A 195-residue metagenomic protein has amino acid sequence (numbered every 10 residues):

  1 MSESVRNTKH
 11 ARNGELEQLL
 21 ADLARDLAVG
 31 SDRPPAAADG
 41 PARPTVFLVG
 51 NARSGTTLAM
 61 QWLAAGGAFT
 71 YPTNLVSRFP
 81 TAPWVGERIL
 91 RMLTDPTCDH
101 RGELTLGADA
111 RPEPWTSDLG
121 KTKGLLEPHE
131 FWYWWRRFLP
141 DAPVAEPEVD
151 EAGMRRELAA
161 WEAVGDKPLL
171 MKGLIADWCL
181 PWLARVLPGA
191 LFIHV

Functional and structural regions predicted by a protein language model:
M1-T45: Extreme N-terminal, non-catalytic leader segments that precede Walker-type/kinase nucleotide-binding cores
V46, T70, L191-I193: Hydrophobic/aromatic beta-strand patches that form the interior of the parallel beta-sheet core in alpha/beta enzyme
V49-G50, K172: The Walker A (P-loop) glycine that initiates the GxxxxGKT/S ATP-binding motif of P-loop NTPases
R53-S54: ATP-binding Walker
T57-T70: A conserved segment at the C-terminal end of the G1
L75-L170: PAPS-dependent sulfation machinery
K172-G173, V186-V195: Conserved phosphate-donor/acceptor-positioning beta-strand/loop module used by diverse small-molecule
L180-R185: Distinct, well-ordered alpha-helical segments
